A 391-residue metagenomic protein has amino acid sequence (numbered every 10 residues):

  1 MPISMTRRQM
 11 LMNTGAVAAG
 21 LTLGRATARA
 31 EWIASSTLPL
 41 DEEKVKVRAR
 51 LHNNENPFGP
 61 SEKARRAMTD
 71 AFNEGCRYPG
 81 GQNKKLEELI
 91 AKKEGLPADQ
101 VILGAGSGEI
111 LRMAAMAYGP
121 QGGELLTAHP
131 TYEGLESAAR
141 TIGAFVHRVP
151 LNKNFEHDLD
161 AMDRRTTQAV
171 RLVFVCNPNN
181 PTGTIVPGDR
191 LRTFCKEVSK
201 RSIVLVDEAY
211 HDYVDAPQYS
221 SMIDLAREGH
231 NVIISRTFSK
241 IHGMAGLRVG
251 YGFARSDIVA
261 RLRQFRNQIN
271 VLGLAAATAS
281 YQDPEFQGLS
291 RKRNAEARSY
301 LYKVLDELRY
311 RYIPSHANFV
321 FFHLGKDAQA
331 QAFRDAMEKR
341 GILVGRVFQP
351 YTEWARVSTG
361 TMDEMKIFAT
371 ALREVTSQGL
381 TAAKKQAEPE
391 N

Functional and structural regions predicted by a protein language model:
M1-A18: N-terminal secretory signal peptides and thylakoid transit peptides that target proteins across membranes
V17-R77: N-terminal "arm"/small-domain region of PLP-dependent enzymes with the aminotransferase-like
G75, K85-E124, I142: Phosphate-binding glycine-rich loop
A117-V175: PLP-dependent aminotransferase-like
L151-K153, A295, E307-R340: Conserved PLP-binding catalytic core of the aspartate aminotransferase-like
L159-Q168, P181-V204, E208-S239: Active-site pre-lysine segment of PLP-dependent enzymes
N231-I313: PLP-dependent aminotransferase class I/II
A336-R340, F348-N391: PLP-dependent enzyme catalytic core of the Aspartate aminotransferase-like
